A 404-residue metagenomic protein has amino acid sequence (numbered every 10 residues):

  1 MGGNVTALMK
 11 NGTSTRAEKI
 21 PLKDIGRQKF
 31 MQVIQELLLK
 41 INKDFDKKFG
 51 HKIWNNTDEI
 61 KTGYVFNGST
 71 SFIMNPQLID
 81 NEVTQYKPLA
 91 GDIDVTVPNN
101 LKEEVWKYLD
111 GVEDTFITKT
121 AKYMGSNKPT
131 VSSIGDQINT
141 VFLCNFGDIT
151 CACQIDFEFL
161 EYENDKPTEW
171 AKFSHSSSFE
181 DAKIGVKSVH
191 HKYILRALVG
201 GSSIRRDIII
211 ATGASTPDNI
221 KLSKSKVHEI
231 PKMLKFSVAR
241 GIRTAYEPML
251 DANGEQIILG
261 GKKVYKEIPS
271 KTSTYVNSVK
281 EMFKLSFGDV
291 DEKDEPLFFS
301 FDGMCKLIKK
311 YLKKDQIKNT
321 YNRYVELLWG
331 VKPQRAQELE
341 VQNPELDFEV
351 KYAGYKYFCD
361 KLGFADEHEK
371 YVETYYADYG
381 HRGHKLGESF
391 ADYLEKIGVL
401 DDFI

Functional and structural regions predicted by a protein language model:
M1-N67: Helical scaffold of the NTase/Pol beta-like nucleotidyltransferase catalytic core
R27, M31-F45, T96-Q154: Metal-dependent nucleotidyltransferase catalytic core
I41-K107: Active-site nucleotide-donor binding segment shared across nucleotidyl transfer reactions
I79-V83, V112, G135, G147 (+1 more regions): Exposed regions on extracellular, virion, or secretory-pathway luminal proteins
V141-D378, R382-E388: Catalytic cores of NTP-dependent nucleotidyl/adenyl transfer enzymes across multiple folds
